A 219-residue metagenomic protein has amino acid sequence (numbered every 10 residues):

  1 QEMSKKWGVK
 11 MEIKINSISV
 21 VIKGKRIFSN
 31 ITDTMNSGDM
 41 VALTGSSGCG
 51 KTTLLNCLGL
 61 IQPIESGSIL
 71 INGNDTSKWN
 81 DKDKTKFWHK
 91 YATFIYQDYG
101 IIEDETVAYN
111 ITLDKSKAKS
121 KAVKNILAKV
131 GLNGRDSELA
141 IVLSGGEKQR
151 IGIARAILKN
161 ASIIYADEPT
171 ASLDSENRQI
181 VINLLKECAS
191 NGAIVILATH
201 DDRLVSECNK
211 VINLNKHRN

Functional and structural regions predicted by a protein language model:
T44-S46: The feature captures the beta-strand-to-loop junction immediately N-terminal to the Walker
G59: Helix-to-loop junction immediately C-terminal to a conserved catalytic motif
D75, S120-R135: Conserved ABC ATPase "signature" region
T76-T93: ABC ATPase NBD coupling module
L139-L143, E147-Q149: Conserved ABC ATPase signature
I164-D167: Catalytic Walker B motif of ABC-type/P-loop ATPase nucleotide-binding domains
D174: ABC-family nucleotide-binding domains
